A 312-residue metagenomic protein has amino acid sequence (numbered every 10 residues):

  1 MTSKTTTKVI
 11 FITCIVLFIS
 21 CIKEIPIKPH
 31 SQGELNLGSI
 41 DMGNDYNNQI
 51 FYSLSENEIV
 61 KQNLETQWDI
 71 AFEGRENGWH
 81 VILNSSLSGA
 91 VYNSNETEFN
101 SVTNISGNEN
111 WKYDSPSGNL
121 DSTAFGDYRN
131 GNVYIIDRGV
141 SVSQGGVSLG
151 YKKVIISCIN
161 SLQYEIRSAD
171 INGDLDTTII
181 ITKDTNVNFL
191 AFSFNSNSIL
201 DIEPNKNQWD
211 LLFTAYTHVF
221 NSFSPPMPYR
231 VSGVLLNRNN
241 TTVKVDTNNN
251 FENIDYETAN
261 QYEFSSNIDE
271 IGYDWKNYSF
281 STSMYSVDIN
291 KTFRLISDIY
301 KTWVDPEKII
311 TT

Functional and structural regions predicted by a protein language model:
M1-I10: Bacterial N-terminal signal peptides that target proteins for export
L17-S20: C-terminal motif of bacterial Sec signal peptides marking the signal peptidase cleavage site
I22-T312: Surface-exposed, beta-sheet-biased, low-hydrophobicity segments with strongly acidic/polar composition
